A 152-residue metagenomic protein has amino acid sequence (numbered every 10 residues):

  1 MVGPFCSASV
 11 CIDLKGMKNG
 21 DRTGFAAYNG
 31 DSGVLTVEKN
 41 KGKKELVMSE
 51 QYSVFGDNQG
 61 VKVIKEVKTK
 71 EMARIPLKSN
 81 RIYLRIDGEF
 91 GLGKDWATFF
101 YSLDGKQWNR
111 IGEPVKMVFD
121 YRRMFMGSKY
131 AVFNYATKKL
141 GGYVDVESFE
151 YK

Functional and structural regions predicted by a protein language model:
M1-K152: Extracellular glycan-recognition regions
